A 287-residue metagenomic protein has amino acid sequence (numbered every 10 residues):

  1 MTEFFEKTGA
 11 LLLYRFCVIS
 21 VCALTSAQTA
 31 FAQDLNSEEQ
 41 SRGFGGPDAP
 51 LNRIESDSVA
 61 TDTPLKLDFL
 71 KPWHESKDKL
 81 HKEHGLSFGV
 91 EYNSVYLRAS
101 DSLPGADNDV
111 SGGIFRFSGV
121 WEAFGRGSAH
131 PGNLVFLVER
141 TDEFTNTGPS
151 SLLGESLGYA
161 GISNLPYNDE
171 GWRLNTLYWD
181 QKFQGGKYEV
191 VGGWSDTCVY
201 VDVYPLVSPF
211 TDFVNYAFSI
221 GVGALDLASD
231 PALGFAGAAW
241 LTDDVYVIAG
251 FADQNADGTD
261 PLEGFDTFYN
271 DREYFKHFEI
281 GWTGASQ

Functional and structural regions predicted by a protein language model:
M1-L13: N-terminal secretory signal peptides that target proteins for export/translocation
A30-A99, P104, E122-S128: N-terminal periplasmic/intermembrane-space "pro-region" immediately following the signal or transit peptide
D78-K79, V120-F124, D180-K182, A236-A238 (+1 more regions): Transmembrane beta-barrel domains of outer membrane proteins
E83, F124-A129, F183-G186, L241-D244 (+1 more regions): Outer-membrane beta-barrel channels and translocator barrels
L86-V90, H130-V138, Y188-G192, D243 (+1 more regions): Transmembrane beta-strands of outer-membrane beta-barrel proteins
S94-R98, V138-F144, W194-C198, F251-N255 (+1 more regions): Transmembrane beta-strands of outer-membrane beta-barrel pores
R98-G113, G127-T176, F268: Surface-exposed loop and membrane-interface regions of Gram-negative outer-membrane beta-barrel proteins
G148-Y178, G185-E279: Surface-exposed coil loops of outer-membrane beta-barrel proteins
